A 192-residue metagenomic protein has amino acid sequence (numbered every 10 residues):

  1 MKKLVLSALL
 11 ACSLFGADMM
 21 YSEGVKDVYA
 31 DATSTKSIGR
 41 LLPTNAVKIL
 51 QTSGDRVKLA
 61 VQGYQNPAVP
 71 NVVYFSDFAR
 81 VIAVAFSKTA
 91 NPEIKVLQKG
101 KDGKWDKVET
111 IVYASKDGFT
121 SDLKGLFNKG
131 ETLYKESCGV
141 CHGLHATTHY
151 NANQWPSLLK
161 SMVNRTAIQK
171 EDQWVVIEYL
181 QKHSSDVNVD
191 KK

Functional and structural regions predicted by a protein language model:
L4-S13: Sec-dependent N-terminal signal peptides
M19-I49, S53-G54, D117: Beta-loop motif signature
G39-A114: SH3/SH3-like beta-barrel superfamily modules
K107-E131: Electrostatic cytochrome c docking/interface patches
Y134-H145, V176, L180: The canonical Cys-X-X-Cys-His
G143-T166: Gly/Gly-Pro-rich "capping" loops immediately C-terminal to redox-active cysteine motifs in periplasmic/lumenal
T166-K192: C-terminal capping alpha-helices of c-type cytochrome domains
